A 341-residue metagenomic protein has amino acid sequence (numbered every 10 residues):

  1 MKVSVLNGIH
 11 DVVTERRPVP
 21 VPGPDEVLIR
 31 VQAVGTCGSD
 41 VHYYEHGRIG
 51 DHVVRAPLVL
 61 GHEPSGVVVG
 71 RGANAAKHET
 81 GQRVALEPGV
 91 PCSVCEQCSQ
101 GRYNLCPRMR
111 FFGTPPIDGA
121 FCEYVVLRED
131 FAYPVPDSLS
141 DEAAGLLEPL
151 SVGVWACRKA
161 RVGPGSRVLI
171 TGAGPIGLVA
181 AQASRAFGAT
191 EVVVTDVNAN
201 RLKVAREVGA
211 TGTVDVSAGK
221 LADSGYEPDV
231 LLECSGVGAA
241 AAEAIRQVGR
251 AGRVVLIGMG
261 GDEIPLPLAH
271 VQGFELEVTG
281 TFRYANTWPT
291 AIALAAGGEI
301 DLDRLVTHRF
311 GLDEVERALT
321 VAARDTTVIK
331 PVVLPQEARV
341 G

Functional and structural regions predicted by a protein language model:
M1-V3, A242, A285, P289-G341: C-terminal hydrophobic helical "lid"/dimerization subdomain of Rossmann-like NAD(P)H-dependent oxidoreductases
V3-V21, G38-G70, A85, C106-P116: N-terminal glycine-rich cofactor-binding segment
P20-V34, I49-E96, P136-S138: Glycine-rich beta-strand-centered segment in the early N-terminal region that forms part of a ligand/cofactor-binding
E63-S65, Q82-R83, Q97, Y124 (+4 more regions): Residue-level marker of beta-strand positions
R83, L139-A218: Mid-domain Rossmann-like dinucleotide-binding core that forms the NAD(H)/NADP(H) cofactor-binding site
C92-T171: NAD(P)H dinucleotide-binding glycine-rich loop of Rossmann-like/cofactor-binding domains, especially the beta1-alpha1
C122, G165, E227-P228, L302 (+1 more regions): Local beta-strand N-terminus motif with an aromatic residue
A160, K203-E277, V340-G341: Glycine-rich cofactor phosphate-binding loops and adjacent beta1-alpha1 units of small-molecule cofactor enzyme domains
